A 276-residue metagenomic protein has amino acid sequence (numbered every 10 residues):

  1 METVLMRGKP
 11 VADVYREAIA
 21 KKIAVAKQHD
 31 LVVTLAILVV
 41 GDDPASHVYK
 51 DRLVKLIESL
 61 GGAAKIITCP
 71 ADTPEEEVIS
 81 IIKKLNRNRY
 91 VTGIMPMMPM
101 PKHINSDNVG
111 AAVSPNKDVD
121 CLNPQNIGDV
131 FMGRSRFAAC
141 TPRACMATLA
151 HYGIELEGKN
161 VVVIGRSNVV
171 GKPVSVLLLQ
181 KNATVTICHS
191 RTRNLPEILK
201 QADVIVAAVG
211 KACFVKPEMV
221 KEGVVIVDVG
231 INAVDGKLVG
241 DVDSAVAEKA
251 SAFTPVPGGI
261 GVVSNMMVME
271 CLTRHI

Functional and structural regions predicted by a protein language model:
M1-L31: Positively charged, low-complexity intrinsically disordered leader regions
V32-G41: Short beta-strand segments enriched in small/hydrophobic residues
V40-V54, R136-V225, V234-E248: Glycine-rich phosphate/diphosphate-binding loop of Rossmann-like nucleotide-binding domains
I57-D72, V185-I187: Short beta-strand elements in bilobed, periplasmic/extracellular small-molecule ligand-binding domains
E77-R89: Short, well-structured alpha-helical segments in soluble
G93-L156: Anion-binding alpha/beta catalytic cores of soluble intermediary-metabolism enzymes, centered on
M98, V209, V229-G230: Glycine-rich, N-terminal phosphate-binding loop of Rossmann-like dinucleotide-binding domains
D107-I127, G230-I276: Rossmann-fold NAD(P)-binding glycine/threonine-rich loop
